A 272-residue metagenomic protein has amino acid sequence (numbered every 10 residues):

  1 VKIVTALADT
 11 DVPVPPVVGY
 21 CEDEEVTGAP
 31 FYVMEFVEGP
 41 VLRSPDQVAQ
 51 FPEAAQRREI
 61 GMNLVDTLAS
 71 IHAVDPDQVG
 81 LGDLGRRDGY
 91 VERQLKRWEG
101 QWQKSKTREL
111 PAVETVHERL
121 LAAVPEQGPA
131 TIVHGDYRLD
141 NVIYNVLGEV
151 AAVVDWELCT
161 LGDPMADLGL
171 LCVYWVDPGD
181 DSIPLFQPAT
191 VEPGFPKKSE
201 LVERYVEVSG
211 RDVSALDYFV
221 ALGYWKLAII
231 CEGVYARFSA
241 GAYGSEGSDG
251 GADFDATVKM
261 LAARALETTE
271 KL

Functional and structural regions predicted by a protein language model:
V1-I132, N145-G148: ATP-binding pocket architecture of kinase catalytic cores
Y32-E35, D66-A69, K96, G100 (+5 more regions): Generic alpha-helical structural context detector
R43-P52, P178-P193: Short, flexible, glycine-rich and Lys/Arg-enriched loop motifs at helix boundaries that contact anionic partners
G85-R86, D212-G223: All-alpha amphipathic helical-bundle segments outside canonical DNA-binding/catalytic cores that form hydrophobic
K104, L185-P196, E200-D212, I229-L272: ATP/Mg2+ or Mg2+-diphosphate-binding catalytic cores that bind nucleotide phosphates or diphosphates via glycine-rich
I132-H134, L139: Catalytic-loop of the protein kinase fold
I143-L171, G179-D180: Catalytic activation segment of kinase domains across protein kinase-like and atypical kinase folds
